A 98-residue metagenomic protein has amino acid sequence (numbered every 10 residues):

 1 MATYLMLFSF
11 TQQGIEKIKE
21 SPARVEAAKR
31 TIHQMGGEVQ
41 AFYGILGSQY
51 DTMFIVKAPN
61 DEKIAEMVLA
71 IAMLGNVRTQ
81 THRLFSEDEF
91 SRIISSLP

Functional and structural regions predicted by a protein language model:
M1-Q34, E38-Q40, G44-Q49, E89-P98: Short S/T/G/P-rich N-terminal loop/turn motif that feeds into the first structured element of a domain
T3-L5, M53, R78: Structural preference for beta-strand elements that scaffold enzyme active sites
S9, M53-K57: Short hydrophobic/aromatic beta-strand micro-patches that form the beta-sheet surface supporting nucleotide- or nucleic
A58-F85: An amphipathic, aromatic/His-enriched active-site/gating alpha helix that lines ligand/cofactor pockets
